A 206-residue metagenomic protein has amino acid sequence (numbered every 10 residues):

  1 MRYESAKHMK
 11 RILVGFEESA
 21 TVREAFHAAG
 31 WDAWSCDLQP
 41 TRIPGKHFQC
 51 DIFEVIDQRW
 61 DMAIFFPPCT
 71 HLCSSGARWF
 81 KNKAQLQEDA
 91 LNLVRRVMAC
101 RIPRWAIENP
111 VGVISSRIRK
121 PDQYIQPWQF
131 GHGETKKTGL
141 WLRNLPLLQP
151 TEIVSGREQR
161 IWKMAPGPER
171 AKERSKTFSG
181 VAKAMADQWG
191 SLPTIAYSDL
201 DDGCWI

Functional and structural regions predicted by a protein language model:
M1-I206: Conserved active-site and SAM-binding loop architecture of S-adenosyl-L-methionine-dependent nucleic-acid
